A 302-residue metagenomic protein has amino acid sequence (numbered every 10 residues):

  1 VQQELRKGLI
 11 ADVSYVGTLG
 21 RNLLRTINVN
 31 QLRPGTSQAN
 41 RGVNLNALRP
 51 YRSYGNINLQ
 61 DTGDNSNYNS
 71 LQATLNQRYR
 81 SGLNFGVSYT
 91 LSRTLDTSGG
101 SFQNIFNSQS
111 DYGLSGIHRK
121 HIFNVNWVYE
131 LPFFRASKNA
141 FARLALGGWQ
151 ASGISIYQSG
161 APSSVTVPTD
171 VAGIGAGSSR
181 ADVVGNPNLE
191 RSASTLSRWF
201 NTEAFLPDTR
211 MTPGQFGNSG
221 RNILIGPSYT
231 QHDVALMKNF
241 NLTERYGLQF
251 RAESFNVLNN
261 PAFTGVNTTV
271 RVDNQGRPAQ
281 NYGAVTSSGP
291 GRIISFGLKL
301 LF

Functional and structural regions predicted by a protein language model:
Q2-F302: Short, solvent-exposed micro-motifs at the edges of structured domains
